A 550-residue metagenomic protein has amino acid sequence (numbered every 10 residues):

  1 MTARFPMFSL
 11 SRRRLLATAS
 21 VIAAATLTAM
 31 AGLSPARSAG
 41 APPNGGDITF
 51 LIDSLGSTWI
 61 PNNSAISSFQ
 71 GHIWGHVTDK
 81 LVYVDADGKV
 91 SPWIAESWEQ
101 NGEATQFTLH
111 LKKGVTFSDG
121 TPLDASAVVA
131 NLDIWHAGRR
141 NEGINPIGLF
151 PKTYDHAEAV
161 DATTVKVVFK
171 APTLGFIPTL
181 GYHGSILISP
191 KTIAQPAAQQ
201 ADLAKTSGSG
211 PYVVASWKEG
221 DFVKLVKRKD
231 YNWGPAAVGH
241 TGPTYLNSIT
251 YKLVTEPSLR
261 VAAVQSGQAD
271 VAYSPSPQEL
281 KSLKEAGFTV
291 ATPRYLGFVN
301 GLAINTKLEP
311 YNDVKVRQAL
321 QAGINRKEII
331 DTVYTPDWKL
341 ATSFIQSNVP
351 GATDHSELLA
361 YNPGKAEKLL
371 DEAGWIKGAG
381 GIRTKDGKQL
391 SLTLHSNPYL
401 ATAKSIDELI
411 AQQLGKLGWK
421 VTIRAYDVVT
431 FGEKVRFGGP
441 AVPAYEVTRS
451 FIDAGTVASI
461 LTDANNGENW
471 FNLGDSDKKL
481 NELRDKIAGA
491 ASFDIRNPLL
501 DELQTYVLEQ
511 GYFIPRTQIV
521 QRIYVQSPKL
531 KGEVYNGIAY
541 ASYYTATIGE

Functional and structural regions predicted by a protein language model:
P43, H72, K218-V223, K227 (+4 more regions): Detector for C-terminal structural segments
T49, D124-D133, A162-V168, G210-P211 (+6 more regions): Alpha-helical secondary-structure segments
L51-G102, D133: N-terminal lobe/hinge region of extracytoplasmic solute-binding protein
K89, G181-S248, S258, P363-G364 (+2 more regions): Gly/Pro-rich hinge or "lid" segments in bacterial periplasmic/extracellular proteins
E96-N141, V160, K166-V168, P310-N312: Aromatic- and charge-enriched surface segment that lines or borders ligand/interaction sites
H110, I147-T192, P211-K218: Surface-exposed binding/hinge segments that line and control ligand-binding clefts or catalytic entry sites
W135-G138, E142-G143, A157, A215-V226 (+5 more regions): Extracellular/periplasmic solute-recognition and catalytic clefts
Q200-L203, Y231-S282, E408-A411, K420-V428: Ligand-site clamp/hinge motif
